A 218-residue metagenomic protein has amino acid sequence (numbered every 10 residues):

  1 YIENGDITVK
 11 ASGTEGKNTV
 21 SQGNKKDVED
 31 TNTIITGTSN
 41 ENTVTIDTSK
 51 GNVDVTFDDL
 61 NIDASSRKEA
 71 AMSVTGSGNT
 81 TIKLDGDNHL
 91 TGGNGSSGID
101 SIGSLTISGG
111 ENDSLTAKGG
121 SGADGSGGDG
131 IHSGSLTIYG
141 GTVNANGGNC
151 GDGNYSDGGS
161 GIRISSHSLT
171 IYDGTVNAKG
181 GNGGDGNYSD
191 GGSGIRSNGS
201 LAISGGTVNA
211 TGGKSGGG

Functional and structural regions predicted by a protein language model:
Y1-G218: A composition-driven surface/loop motif
